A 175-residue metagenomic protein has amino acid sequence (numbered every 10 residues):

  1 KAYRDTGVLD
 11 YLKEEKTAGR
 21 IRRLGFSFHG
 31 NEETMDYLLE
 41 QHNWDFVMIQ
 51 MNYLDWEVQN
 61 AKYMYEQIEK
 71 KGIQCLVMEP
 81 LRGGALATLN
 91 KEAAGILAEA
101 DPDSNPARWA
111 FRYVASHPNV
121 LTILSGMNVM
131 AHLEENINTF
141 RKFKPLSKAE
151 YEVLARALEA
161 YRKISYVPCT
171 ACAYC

Functional and structural regions predicted by a protein language model:
A2, G25-G30, I49-D55: Catalytic beta/alpha-barrel core
A2-D10, G30-N43, A61: Distinct, well-ordered alpha-helical segments
V8, L12-K13, W44-E57, P102: Acidic, His- and aromatic-enriched active-site or binding-groove loops in soluble protein domains that engage sugars
L9-G19, M64-K70: Surface-exposed amphipathic alpha-helices with a cationic face
E15-R22, N43-V47, H117-V120: Short, surface-exposed connector motifs at secondary-structure boundaries
R23-S27, M48, L76, L124: Structural detector of well-ordered beta-strand residues that form the stable sheet scaffold of enzyme domains
Q41-N43, K62-C175: Structured C-terminal cap/extension of enzyme domains
